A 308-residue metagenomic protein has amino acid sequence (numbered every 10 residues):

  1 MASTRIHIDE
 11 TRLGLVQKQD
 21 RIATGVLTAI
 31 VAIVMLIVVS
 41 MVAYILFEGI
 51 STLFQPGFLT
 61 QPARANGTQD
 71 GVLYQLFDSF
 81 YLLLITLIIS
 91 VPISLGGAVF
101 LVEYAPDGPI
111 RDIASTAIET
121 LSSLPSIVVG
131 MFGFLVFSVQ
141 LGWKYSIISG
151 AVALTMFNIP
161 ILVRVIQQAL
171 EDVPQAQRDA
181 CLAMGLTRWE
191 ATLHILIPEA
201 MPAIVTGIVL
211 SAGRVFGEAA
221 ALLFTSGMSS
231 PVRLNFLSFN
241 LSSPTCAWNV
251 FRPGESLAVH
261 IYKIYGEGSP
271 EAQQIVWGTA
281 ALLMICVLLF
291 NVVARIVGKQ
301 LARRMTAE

Functional and structural regions predicted by a protein language model:
I6-A29, I45-T86, D107, K263-Q274: Periplasmic/extracellular loop-to-transmembrane helix junction in inner-membrane transport proteins
T28, Q75, S79, T116-E119 (+3 more regions): Residue-level signal for discrete positions within transmembrane alpha-helices of multi-pass small-molecule
A63-N66, L222-M284: Interhelical loop and adjacent transmembrane-helix boundary motif in polytopic membrane transport permeases
F77, Y81-I89, I93, G97 (+4 more regions): Hydrophobic alpha-helical transmembrane segments of multipass integral membrane proteins, especially permease/channel
T86-I118, A294-R303: Transmembrane-helix boundary motif in ABC transporter permease subunits
L87, R188-S226: Transmembrane alpha-helices
P106-R111, S115, P174, R178-T206: Amphipathic cytosolic juxtamembrane alpha-helices at the membrane-cytosol interface of multi-pass membrane transporters
E119-M156: Generic hydrophobic transmembrane alpha-helix motif, especially the helices
